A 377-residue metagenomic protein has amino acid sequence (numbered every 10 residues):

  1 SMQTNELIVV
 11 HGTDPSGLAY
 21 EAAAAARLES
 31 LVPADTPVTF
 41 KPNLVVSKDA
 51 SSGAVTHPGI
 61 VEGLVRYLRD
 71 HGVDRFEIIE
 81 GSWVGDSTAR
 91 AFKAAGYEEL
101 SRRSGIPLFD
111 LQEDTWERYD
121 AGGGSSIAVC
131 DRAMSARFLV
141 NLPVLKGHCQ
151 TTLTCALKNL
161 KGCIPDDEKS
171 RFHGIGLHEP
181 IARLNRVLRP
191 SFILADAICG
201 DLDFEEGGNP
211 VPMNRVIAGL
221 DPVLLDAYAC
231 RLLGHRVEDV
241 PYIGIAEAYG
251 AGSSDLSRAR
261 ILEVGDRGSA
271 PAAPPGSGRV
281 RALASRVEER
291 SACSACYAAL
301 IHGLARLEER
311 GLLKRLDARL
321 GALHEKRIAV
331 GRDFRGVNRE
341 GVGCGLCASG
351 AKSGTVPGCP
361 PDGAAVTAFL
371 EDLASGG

Functional and structural regions predicted by a protein language model:
S1-G377: N-terminal and secondary-structure boundary signal
